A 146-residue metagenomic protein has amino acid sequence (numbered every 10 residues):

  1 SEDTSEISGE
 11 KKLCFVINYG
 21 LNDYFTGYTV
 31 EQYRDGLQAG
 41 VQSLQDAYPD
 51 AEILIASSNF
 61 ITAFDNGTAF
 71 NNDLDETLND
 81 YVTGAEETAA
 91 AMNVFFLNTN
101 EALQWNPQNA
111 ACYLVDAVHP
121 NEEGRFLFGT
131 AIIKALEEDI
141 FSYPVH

Functional and structural regions predicted by a protein language model:
S1-R34, I61-T62: Oxyanion-hole/transition-state-stabilizing segment in secreted/luminal serine hydrolases and related acyltransferases
L13-Y19, D23, E52-S57, F95-N98 (+1 more regions): Structural recognition of the beta-strand scaffold that forms the well-ordered cores of secreted hydrolase catalytic
T29, Q38, D73-L74: A generic structural signal for short
R34, Q38, F126: Conserved active-site region of classical short-chain dehydrogenase/reductase
L37-V41, V82: Generic structural signal for well-ordered alpha-helices, preferentially at hydrophobic/aromatic core positions
S58-H146: Catalytic His-Asp segment of secreted/periplasmic serine-dependent ester chemistry enzymes
